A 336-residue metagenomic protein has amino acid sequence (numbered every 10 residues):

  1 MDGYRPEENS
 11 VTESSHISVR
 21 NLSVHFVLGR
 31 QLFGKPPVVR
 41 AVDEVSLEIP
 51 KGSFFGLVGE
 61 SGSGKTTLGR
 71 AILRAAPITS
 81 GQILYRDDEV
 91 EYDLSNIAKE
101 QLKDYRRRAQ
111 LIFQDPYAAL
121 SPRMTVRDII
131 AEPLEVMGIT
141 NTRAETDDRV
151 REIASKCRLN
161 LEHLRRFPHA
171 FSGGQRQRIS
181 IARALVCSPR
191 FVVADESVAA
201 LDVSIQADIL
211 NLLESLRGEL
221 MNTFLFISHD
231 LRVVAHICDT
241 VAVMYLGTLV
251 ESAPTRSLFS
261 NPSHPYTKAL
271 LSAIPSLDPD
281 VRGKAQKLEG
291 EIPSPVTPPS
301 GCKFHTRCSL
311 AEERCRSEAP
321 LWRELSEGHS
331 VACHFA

Functional and structural regions predicted by a protein language model:
D2-Y4, T12-S15, G29-F33, V38 (+1 more regions): Short catalytic/signature loops enriched in Gly
F33, Q82-D104, T142: ABC ATPase NBD Q-loop/coupling interface
V58-G59: The feature captures the beta-strand-to-loop junction immediately N-terminal to the Walker
E89, E135, A144-E162, S215 (+1 more regions): Conserved ABC ATPase "signature" region
F167-F171, Q175: Conserved ABC ATPase signature
V186-R190: A short, proline-enriched helix->beta-strand linker immediately N-terminal to the Walker B motif in ABC-type P-loop
V193, S197, L201, I205-G283: P-loop NTP-binding/switch modules centered on Walker-like glycine-rich loops
